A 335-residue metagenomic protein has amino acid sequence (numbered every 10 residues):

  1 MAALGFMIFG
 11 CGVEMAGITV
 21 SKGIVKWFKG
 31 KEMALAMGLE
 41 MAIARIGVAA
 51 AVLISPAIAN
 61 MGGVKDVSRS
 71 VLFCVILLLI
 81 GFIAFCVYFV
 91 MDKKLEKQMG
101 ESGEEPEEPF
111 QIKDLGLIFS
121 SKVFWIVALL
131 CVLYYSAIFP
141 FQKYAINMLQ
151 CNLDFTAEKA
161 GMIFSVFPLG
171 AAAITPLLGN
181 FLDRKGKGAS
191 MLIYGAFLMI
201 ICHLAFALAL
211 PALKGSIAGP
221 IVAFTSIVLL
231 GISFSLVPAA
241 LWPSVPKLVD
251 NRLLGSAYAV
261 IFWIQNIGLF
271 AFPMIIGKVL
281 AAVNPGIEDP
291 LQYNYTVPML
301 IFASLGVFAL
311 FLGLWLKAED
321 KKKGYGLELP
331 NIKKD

Functional and structural regions predicted by a protein language model:
G5-I43: Cytoplasmic helix-loop-helix junction between adjacent transmembrane helices in 12-TM secondary transporters
M15-F28, L236-D250: Intracellular juxtamembrane helix-capping segments at the cytosolic ends of symmetry-related transmembrane helices
A34-S55, A59, F262-P273: Glycine-rich segments within core transmembrane alpha-helices of 12-TM secondary carriers
R69-Y88, T296-W315: Symmetry-related core transmembrane helices of the 12-TM Major Facilitator Superfamily/SLC fold
K94-A128, I332-D335: Juxtamembrane intracellular "pre-TM" segments in multi-pass secondary transporters
S121-T175, P238, F272-P273: Extracytoplasmic gate region of multi-pass secondary transporters
I174-K187, L280: Helix-to-loop junctions at the C-terminal end of transmembrane segments in multipass secondary transporters
G188-L241: C-terminal transmembrane helical hairpin of 12-TM major facilitator-type secondary transporters
